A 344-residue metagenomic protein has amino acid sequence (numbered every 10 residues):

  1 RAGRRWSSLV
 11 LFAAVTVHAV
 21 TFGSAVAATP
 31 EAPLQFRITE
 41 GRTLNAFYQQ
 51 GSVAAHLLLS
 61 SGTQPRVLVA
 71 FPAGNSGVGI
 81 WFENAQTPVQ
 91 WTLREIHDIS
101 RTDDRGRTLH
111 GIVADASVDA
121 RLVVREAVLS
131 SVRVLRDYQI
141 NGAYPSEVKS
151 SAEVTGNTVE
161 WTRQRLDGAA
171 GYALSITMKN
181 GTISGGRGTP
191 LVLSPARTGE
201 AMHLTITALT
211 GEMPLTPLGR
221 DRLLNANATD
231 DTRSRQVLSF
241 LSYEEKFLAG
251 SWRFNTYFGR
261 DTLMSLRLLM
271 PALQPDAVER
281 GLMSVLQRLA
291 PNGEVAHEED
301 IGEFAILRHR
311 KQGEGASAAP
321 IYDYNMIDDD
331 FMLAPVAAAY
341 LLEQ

Functional and structural regions predicted by a protein language model:
R1-R235, F240-K246, G250-T262, R267-A277 (+3 more regions): Terminal accessory carbohydrate-recognition/targeting modules of carbohydrate-active enzymes
N255-L282, R288-A290, E294-Q344: Aromatic-rich carbohydrate-recognition surfaces in CAZymes
